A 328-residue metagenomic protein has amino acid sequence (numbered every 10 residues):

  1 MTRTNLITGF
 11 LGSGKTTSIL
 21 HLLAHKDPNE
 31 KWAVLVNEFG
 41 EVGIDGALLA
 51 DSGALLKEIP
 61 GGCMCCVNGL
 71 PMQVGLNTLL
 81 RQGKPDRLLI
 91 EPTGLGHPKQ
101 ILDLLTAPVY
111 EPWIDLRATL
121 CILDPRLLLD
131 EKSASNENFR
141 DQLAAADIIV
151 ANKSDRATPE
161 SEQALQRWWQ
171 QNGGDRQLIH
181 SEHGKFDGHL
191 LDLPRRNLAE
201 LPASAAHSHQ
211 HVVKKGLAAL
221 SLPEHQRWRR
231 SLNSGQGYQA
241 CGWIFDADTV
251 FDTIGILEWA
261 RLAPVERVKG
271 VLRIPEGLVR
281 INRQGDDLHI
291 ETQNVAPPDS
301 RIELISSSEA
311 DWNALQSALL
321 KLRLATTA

Functional and structural regions predicted by a protein language model:
T2-T8, S13, T17-K132: Nucleotide-state-sensitive switch-loop elements of NTP-binding domains
R3, N68-P71, H97, N138 (+5 more regions): Helical mechanochemical/support elements of P-loop NTPase systems and associated helical scaffolds
A33-V34, L89, I114-D124, L143-S154 (+1 more regions): Conserved beta-strand/loop subsegment of P-loop NTPase cores
G75, Q100-L104, A145, A164-W168 (+1 more regions): Alpha-helical scaffold elements adjacent to nucleotide-binding pockets in ATP/GTP-utilizing enzyme cores
P92-T93, I122-R126, K153-S154, Q284 (+1 more regions): Fold-independent oxyanion-binding glycine-rich loops and adjacent beta-strand/coil segments at enzyme active sites
L129-A145, A151: Flexible active-site lid/hinge loop adjacent to a nucleotide/diphosphate and Mg2+-phosphate binding pocket
I148, R156-P298, S308-N313, A318-A328: C-terminal accessory "lid"/substrate-recognition subdomains
R301-I302: Beta-strand/loop-dominated core regions that host nucleotide or nucleotide-derived cofactor-binding catalytic loops
